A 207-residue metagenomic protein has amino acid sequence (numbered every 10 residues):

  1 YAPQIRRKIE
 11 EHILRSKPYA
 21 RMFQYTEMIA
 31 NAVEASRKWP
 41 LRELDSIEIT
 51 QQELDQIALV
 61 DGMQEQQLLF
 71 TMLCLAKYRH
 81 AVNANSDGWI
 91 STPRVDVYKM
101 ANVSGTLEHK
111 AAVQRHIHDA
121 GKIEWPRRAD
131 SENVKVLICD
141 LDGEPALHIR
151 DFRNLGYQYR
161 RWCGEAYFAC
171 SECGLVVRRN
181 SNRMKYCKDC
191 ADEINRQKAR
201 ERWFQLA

Functional and structural regions predicted by a protein language model:
Y1-E65, A81, S86-G88, R94-G156 (+2 more regions): Modules that initiate DNA replication and primer synthesis
Q67-L75: Short alpha-helical "packing" element that flanks the helix-turn-helix/winged-helix DNA-binding module
R127-A129, W162, R202: Short helical patches
Y159: Donor-sugar nucleotide-binding helix/loop cap in glycosyltransferases
E165-F168, M184: Residues immediately within or flanking Cys/His clusters that coordinate Zn2+ in small zinc-binding modules
C170-V176, C190-E193: Short Cys/His-rich metal-coordination motifs, predominantly Zn2+-binding knuckles/fingers
S181-I194: Cysteine-rich micro-motifs
D192-A207: Short metal-binding segments enriched for Cys and/or His
